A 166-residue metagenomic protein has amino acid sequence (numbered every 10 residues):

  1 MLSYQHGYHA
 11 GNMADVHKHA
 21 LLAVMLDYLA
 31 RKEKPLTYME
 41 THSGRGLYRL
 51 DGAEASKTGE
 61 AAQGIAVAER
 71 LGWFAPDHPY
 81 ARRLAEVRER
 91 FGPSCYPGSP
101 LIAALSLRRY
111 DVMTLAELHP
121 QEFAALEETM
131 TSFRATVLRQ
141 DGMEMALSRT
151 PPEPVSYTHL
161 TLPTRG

Functional and structural regions predicted by a protein language model:
M1, E153-Y157: Glycine-rich, often proline-containing surface loops adjacent to acidic residues and nearby aromatics that form
S3-Y28: Class I SAM-dependent methyltransferase Rossmann-like catalytic core, especially the SAM/SAH-binding loop
G11-A14, G92, L115, L160: Generic alpha-helical structural element
L22-K34, A146-T150: Short amphipathic alpha-helices and their capping/turn segments at secondary-structure boundaries
L36, R45-P154: Class I S-adenosyl-L-methionine-dependent methyltransferase module
E40: Class I SAM-dependent methyltransferase core
T158-T164: Conserved small/polar residues in nucleotide/adenosyl-binding loops
